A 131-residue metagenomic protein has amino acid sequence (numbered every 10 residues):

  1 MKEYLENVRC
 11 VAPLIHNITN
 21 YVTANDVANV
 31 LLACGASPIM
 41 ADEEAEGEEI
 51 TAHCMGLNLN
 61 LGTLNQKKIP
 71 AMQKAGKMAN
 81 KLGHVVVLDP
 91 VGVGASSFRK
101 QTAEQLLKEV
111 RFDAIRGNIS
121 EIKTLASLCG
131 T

Functional and structural regions predicted by a protein language model:
M1-Q73, M78-N80, V85: Small-residue (G/A/S/T)-rich helix-start motifs and N-terminal tracts that mark the onset
E48-T131: Glycine-rich phosphate/dinucleotide-binding loop and adjoining beta-alpha-beta core of small-molecule
